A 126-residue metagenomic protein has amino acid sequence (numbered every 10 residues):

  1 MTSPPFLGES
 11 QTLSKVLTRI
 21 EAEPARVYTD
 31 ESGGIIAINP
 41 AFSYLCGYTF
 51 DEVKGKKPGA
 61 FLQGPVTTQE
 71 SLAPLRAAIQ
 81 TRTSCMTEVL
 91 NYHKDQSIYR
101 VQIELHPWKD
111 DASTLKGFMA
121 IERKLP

Functional and structural regions predicted by a protein language model:
M1-S32, P74, E104, K109 (+1 more regions): PAS-family sensory modules
A22-E23, A78-E88: PAS/PAS-like sensory domains
S32-G34, Y44: PAS/PAS-like sensory domains across diverse signaling proteins
F42-V53: PAS/PAS-like sensory domain cap-loop motif
E52-V66: PAS-family sensory/regulatory domains
G64-A77: PAS/Per-ARNT-Sim sensory domains
S84, I98-R100, G117: Beta-strand residues that line the small-molecule/cofactor-binding core of sensory signal-transduction domains
L90-Q96, K109-D110: PAS-family sensory domains
